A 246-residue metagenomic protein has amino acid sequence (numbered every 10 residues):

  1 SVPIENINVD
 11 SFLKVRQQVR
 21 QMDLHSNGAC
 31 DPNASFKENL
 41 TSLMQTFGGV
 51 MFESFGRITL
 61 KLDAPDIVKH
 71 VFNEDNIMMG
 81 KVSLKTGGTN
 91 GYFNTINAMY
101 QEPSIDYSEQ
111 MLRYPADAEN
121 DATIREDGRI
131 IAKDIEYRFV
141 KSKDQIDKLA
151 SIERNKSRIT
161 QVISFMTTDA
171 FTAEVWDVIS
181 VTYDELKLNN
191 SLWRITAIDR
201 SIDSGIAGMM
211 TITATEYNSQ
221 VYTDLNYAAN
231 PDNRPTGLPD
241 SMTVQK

Functional and structural regions predicted by a protein language model:
S1-K246: C-terminal extracytoplasmic interaction modules
